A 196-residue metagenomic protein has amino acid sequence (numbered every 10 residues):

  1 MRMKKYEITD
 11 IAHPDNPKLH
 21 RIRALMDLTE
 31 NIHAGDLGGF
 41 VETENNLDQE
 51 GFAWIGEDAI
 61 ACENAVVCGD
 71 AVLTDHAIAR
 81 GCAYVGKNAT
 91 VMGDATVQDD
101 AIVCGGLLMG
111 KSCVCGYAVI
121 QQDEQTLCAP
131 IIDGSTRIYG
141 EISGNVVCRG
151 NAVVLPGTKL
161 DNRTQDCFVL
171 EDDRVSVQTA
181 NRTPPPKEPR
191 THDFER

Functional and structural regions predicted by a protein language model:
M1-F52, D58, D70, H76 (+6 more regions): Terminal amphipathic alpha-helical/low-complexity segments used for targeting or macromolecular assembly
N45-L47, A53, A59, A65 (+19 more regions): Residues at the loop-to-beta-strand transition
